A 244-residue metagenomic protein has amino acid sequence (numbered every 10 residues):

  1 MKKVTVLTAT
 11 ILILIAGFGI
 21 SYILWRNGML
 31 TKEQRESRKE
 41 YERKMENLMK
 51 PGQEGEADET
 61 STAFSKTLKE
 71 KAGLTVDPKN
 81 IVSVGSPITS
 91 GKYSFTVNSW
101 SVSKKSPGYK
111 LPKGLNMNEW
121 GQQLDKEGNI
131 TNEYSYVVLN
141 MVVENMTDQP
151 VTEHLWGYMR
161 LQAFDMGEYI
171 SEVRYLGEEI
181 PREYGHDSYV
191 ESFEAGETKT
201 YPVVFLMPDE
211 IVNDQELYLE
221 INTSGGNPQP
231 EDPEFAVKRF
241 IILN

Functional and structural regions predicted by a protein language model:
K2-V138, V142-N244: Conserved functional micro-motifs across diverse proteins
